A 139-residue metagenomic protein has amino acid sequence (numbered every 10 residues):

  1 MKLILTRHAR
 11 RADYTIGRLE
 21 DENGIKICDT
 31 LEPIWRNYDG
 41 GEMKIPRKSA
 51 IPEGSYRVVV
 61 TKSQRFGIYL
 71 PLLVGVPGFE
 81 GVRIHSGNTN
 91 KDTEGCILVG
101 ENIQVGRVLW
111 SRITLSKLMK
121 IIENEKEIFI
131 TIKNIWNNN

Functional and structural regions predicted by a protein language model:
M1-F129, K133-N139: Cell wall/extracellular polymer interaction/catalysis modules
